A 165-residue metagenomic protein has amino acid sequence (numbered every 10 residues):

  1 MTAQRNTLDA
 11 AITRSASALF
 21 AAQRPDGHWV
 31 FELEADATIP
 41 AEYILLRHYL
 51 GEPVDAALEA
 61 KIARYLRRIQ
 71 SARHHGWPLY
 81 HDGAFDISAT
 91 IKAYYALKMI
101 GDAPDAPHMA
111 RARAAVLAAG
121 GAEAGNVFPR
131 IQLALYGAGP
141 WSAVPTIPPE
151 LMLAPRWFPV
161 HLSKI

Functional and structural regions predicted by a protein language model:
M1-I165: Preference for long, amphipathic alpha-helical scaffolds in soluble/luminal domains and all-alpha bundles
